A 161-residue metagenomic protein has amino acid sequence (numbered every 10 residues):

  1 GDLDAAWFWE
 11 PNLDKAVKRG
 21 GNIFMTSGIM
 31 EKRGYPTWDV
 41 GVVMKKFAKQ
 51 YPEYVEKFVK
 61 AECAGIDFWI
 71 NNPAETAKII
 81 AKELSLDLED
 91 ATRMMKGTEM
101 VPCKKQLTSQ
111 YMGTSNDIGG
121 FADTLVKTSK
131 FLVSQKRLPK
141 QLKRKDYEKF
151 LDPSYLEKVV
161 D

Functional and structural regions predicted by a protein language model:
D2-L3, L88-E89, L138-L142: A local structural motif
D2-L84: Pocket-lining segment of extracytoplasmic ligand-binding domains
P11, I29, M94, K145-D146: Residue-level "edge-of-site" marker
K15-A16, R33-Y35, T98-E99, K149-Y155: Short secondary-structure boundary/hinge segments and terminal tails
T26, A91, K105, L142-K143: Residue-level detector of family-conserved "landmark" positions at structurally sensitive sites
Y35, Y51-Y54, Y111, Y147 (+1 more regions): Sequence-level detector for tyrosine residue identity
Q50-R137: Secondary-structure end/capping motifs
T124-D161: Conserved C-terminal helix/tail region of periplasmic/extracytoplasmic solute-binding proteins
